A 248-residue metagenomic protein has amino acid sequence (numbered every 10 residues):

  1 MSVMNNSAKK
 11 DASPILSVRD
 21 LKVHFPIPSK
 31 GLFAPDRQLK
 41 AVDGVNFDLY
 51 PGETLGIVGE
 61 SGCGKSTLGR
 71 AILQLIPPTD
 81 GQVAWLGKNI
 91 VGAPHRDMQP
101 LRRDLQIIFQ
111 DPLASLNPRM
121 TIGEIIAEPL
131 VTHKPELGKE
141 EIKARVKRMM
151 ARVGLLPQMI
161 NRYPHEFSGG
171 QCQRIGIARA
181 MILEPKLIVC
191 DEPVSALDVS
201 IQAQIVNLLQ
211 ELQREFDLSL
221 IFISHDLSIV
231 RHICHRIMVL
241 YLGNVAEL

Functional and structural regions predicted by a protein language model:
V58-G59: The feature captures the beta-strand-to-loop junction immediately N-terminal to the Walker
L73: Helix-to-loop junction immediately C-terminal to a conserved catalytic motif
G81-N89, L101: Conserved ABC transporter NBD signature motif
N89, E140-Q158: Conserved ABC ATPase "signature" region
Y163-F167, Q171: Conserved ABC ATPase signature
K186, L197, I201-L248: P-loop NTP-binding/switch modules centered on Walker-like glycine-rich loops
